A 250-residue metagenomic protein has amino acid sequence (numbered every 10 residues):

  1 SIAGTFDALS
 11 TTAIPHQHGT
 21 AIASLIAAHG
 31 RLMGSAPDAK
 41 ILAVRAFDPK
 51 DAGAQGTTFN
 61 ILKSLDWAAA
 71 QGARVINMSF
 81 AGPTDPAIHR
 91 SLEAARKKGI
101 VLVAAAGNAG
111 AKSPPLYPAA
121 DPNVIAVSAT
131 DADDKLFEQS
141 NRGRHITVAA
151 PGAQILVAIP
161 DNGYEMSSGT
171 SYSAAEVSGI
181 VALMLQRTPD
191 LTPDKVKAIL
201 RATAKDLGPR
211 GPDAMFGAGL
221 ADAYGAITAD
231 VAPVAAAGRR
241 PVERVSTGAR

Functional and structural regions predicted by a protein language model:
S1-T5, S10-T58, R74, R96 (+3 more regions): Subtilisin-like serine protease catalytic core
P15-H18, A36, V75, S79-A81 (+2 more regions): Loop-rich non-cytosolic ectodomains and luminal regions
A23-I26, V44-F47, R74-V75, E138 (+2 more regions): Hydrolase catalytic cores
H29-R31, T130, G152-Q154: Short loop segments at secondary-structure junctions
L42, V101-A104, I125-V127, A149 (+1 more regions): Structural detector of well-ordered beta-strand residues that form the stable sheet scaffold of enzyme domains
A46-N123, D131-E138, R142, P160-A174 (+2 more regions): Substrate-binding/access-modulating region of protease and related hydrolase catalytic domains
G107, T228-R250: Secreted peptidase-domain scaffold signal
I146-T147, D222: Substrate-binding/active-site groove segments that recognize and process beta-1,4-linked N-acetyl-hexosamine
